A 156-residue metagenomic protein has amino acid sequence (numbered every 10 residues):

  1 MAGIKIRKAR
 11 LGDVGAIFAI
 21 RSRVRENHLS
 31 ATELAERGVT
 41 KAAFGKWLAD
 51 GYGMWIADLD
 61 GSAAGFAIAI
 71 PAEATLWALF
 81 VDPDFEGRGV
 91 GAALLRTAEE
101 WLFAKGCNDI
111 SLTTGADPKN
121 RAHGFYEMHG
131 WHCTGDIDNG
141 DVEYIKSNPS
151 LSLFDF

Functional and structural regions predicted by a protein language model:
M1-G12, S150-F156: Conserved N-terminal entry element of GNAT/NAT acetyltransferase domains
L11-A78, D82-D84, L95-T97, W101 (+1 more regions): Acetyl-CoA-dependent GNAT
R21, F125-Y126, W131: Conserved active-site tyrosine of GNAT-family acetyltransferases
D58-D60, K146-P149: Active-site beta-strand termini and strand-to-loop segments that position acidic
D82-R88, A116-P118: Active-site acidic-Proline motif in GNAT/NAT acetyltransferases
L102-G115: Conserved GNAT acetyl-CoA-binding A-motif
L112-A122, N139-D141: Conserved beta-strand-loop-alpha-helix junction that forms the acyl-donor binding cleft
